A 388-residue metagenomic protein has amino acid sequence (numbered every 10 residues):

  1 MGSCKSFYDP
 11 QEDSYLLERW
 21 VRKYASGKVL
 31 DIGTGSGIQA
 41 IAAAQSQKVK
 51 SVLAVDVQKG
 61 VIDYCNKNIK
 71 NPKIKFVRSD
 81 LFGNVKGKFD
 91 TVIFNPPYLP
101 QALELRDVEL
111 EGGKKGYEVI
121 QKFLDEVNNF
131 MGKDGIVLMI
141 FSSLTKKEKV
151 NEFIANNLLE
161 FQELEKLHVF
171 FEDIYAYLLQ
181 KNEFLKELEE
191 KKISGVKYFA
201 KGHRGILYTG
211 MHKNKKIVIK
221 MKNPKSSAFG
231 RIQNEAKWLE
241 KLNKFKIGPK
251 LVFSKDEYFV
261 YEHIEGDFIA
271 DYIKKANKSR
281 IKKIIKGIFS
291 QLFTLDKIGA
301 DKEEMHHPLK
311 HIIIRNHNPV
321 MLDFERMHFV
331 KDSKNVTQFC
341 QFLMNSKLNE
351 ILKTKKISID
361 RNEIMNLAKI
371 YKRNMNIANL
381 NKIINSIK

Functional and structural regions predicted by a protein language model:
E12-K86, T91-F94, P100-Q101: Conserved SAM/SAH cofactor-binding pocket of Class I
P96-K122: Mobile active-site "lid"/loop adjacent to the S-adenosyl-L-methionine
V119-A176: Conserved Class I SAM-dependent methyltransferase catalytic core
K197-I232: ATP-binding glycine-rich loop module of kinase domains
M221-S254, K283: A conserved alpha-helical element in kinase catalytic cores
F245, Y272-L309, P319: Conserved kinase catalytic-core helix
K250-I285: Conserved structural core of kinase catalytic domains
P319-I387: C-lobe/activation-segment region of protein kinase-like
